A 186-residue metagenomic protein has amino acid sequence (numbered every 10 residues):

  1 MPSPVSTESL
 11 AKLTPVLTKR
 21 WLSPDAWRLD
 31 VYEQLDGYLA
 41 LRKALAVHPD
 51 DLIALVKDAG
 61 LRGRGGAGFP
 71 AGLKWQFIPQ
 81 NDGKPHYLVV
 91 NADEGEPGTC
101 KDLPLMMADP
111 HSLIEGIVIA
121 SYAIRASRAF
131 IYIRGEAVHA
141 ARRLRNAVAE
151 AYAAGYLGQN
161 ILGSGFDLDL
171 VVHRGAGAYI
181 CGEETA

Functional and structural regions predicted by a protein language model:
M1-A186: Feature of Fe-S/electron-transfer and energy-metabolism proteins that preferentially highlights extended coupling
